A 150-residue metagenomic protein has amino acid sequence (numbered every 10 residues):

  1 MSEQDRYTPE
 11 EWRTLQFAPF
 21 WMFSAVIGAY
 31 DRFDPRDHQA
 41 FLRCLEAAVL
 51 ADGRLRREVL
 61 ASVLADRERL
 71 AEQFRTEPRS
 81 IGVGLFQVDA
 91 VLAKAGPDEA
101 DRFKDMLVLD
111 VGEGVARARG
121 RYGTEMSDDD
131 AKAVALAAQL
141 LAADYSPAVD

Functional and structural regions predicted by a protein language model:
M1-D150: Small-residue-enriched hydrophobic alpha-helices in membranes
